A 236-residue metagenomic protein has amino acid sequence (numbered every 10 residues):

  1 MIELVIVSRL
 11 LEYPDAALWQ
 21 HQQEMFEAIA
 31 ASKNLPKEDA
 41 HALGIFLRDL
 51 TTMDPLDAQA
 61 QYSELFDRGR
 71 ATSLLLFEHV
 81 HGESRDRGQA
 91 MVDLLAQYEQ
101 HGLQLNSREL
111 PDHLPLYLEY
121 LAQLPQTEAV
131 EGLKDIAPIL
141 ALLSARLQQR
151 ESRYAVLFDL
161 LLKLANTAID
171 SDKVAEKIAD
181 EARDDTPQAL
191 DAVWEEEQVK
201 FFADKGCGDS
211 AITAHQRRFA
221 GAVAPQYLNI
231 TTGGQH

Functional and structural regions predicted by a protein language model:
M1-D112, L118-H236: Charged, alpha-helix-forming regions
